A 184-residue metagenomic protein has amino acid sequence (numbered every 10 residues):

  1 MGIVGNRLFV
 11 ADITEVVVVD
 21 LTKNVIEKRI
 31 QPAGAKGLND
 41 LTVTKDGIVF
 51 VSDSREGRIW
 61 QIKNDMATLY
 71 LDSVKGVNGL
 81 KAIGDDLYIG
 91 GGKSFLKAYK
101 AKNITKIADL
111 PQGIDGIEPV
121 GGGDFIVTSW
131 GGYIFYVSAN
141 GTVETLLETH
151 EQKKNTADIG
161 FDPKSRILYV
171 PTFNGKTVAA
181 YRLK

Functional and structural regions predicted by a protein language model:
M1-F9, A33-V49, S73-D86, G90-S94 (+3 more regions): Beta-rich, blade/repeat-based domains predominating in secreted/periplasmic proteins but also intracellular
R7-G57, I62: Hydrophobic alpha-helical segments and helix pairs
I13, S54, G91-K93, S129-W130 (+2 more regions): Short loop/turn segments immediately following the C-termini of beta-strands
V16-V18, G57-I59, F95-K97, Y133-F135 (+1 more regions): Structural signal for beta-propeller blades
D20-V25, I62-M66, Y99-N103, V137-T142 (+1 more regions): Short loop/turn segments that connect beta-strands within beta-propeller blades
V25-Q31, D65-D72, K102-D109, V143-T149: A short beta-strand motif characteristic of beta-propeller blades
R55, Q61-L71, N78-L96, K102-K106: Solenoidal tandem-repeat scaffolds enriched in leucines and small polar residues
N155-K184: Blade-level signature of beta-propeller repeat domains, shared across WD40, Kelch, NHL, RCC1 and BNR/Asp-box propellers
